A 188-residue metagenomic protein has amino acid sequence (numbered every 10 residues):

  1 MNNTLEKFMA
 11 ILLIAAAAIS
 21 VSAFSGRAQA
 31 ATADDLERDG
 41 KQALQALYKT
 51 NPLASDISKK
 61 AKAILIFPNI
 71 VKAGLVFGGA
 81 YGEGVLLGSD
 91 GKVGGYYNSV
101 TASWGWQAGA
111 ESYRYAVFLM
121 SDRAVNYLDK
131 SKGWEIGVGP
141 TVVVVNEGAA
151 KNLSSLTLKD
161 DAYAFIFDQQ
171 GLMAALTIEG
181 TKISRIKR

Functional and structural regions predicted by a protein language model:
M1-E6: N-terminal secretory signal peptides that target proteins for export/translocation
I11-A23: Bacterial N-terminal signal peptides
S22-A30: Sec/Tat signal peptide C-region and signal peptidase I cleavage site
Q29-R188: Small-residue-enriched, tightly packed secondary-structure blocks
